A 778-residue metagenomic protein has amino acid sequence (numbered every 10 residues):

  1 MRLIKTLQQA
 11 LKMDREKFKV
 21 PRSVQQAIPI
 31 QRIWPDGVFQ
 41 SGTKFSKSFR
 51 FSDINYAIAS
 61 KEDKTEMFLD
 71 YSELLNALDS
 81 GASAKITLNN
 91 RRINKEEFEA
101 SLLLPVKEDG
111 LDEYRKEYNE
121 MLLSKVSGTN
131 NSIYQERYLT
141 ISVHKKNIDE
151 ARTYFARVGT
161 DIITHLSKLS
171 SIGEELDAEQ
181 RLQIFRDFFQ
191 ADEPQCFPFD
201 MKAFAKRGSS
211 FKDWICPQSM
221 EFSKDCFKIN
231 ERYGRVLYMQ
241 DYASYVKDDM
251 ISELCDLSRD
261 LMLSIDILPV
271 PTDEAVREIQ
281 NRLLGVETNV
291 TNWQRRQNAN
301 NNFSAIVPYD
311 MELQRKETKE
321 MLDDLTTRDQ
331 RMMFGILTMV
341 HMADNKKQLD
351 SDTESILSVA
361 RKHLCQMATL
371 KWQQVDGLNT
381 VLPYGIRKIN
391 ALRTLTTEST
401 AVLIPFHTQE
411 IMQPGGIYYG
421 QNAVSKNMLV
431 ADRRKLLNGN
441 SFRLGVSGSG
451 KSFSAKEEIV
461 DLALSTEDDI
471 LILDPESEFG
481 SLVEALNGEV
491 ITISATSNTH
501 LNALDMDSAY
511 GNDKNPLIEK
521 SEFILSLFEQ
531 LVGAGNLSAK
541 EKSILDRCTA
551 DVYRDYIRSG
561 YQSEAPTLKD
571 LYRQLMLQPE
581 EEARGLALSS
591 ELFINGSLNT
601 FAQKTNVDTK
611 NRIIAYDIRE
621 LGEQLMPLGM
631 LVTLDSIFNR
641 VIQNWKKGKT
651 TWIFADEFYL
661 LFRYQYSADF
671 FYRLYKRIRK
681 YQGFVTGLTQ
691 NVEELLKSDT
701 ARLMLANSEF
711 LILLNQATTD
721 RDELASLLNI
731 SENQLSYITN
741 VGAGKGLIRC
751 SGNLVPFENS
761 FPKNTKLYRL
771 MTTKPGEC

Functional and structural regions predicted by a protein language model:
M1-F406: Extended, folded cores of ATP/NTP-driven motor/assembly subunits in large transport and secretion machines
I54, K61-S80, R91, C255 (+10 more regions): P-loop NTPase motor domains
R443: Hydrophobic anchor at the beta1->P-loop junction of P-loop NTPases
K451: Conserved lysine of the Walker
S454: Hydrophobic positions on the alpha1 helix immediately C-terminal to the Walker A/P-loop
D461-L471: Post-Walker A helix-loop "phosphate-sensing" segment adjacent to the P-loop in P-loop NTPases
N487-I491, T700-L713: A short helix-turn-beta junction within AAA+ P-loop NTPase domains corresponding to the substrate/partner-engaging
L728-C778: Conserved P-loop NTPase
